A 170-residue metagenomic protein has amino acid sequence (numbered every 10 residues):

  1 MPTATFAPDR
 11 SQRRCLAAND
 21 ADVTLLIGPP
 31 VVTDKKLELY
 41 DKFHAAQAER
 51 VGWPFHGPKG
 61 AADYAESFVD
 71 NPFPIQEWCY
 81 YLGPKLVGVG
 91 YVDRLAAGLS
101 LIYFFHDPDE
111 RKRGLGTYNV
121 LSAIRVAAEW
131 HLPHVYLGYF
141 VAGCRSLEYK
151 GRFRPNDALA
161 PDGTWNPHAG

Functional and structural regions predicted by a protein language model:
M1-T5, H134-G170: Active-site/acyl-donor-binding loops of N-acyltransferases
A4-K112, R152: A conserved beta-strand-loop-helix scaffold within acyl/acetyltransferase catalytic domains
E38, R125, E148: Surface-exposed charge patches
D93, L121, G138: Active-site scaffold segments
L99, Y103, D107-R113, W130-V135 (+1 more regions): Nucleic-acid nuclease catalytic cores
K112-I124: Conserved acetyl-CoA-binding loop-helix of GNAT-fold acetyltransferases
L121-P133: Conserved acyl-CoA
